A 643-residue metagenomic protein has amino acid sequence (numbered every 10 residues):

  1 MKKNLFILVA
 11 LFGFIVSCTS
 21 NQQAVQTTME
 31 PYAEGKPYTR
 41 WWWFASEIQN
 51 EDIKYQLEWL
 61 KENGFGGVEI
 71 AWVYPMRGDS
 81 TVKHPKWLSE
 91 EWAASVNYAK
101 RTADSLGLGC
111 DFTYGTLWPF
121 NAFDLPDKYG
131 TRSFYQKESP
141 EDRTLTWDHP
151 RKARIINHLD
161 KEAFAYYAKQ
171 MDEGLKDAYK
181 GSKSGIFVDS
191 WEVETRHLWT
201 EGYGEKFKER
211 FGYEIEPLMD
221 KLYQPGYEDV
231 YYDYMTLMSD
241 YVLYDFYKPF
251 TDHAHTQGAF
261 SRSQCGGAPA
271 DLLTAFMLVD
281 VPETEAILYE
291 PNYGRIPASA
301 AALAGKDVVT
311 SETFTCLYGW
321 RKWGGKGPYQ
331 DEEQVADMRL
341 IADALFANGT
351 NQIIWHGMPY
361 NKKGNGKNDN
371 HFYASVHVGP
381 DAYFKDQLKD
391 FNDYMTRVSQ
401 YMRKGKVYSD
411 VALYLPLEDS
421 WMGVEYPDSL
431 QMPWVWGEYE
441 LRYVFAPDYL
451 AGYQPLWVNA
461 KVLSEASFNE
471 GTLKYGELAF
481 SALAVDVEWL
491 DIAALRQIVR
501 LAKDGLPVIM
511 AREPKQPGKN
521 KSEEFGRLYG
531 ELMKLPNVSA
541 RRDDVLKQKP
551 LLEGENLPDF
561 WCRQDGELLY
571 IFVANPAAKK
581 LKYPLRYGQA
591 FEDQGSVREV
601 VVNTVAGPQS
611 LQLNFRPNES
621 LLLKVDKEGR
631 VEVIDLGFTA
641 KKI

Functional and structural regions predicted by a protein language model:
M1-Q26: Bacterial Sec-dependent N-terminal signal peptides
T19-E30, V633, F638-K642: Acidic, contiguous N-terminal accessory segments
A24-G67: Mature N-terminal segment immediately following signal peptide/propeptide cleavage in secreted/periplasmic
P37-Y38, Q49, I53-K54, G67 (+4 more regions): Carbohydrate-binding surfaces of carbohydrate-active enzymes
Q49, I155-A168, Q387-F391: Phosphate/oxyanion-binding active-site loops and adjacent basic polyanion-contact surfaces
V73-K161, A165: Acidic/aromatic-lined carbohydrate-recognition and catalytic surfaces of CAZymes acting on diverse glycans
